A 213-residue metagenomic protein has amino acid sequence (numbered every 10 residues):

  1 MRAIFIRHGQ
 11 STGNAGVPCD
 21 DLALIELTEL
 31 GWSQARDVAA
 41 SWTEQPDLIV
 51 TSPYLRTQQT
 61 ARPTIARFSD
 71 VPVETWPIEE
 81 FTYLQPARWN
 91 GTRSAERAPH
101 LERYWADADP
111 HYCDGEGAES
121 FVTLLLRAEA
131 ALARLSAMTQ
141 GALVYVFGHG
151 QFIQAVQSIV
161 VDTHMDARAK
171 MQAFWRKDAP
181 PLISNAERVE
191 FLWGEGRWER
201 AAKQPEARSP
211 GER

Functional and structural regions predicted by a protein language model:
R2-I6, A142-G148, F152: Beta-strand elements within well-structured catalytic alpha/beta cores of enzymes that handle phosphate/sulfate esters
A3-V73: Active-site-proximal alpha-helix that buttresses catalytic centers in soluble enzyme cores
T12, R56-Q58, F81-T82, F152-Q154: Short, active-site-adjacent cap segments at secondary-structure transitions
E26, I65-E129, P180-P181, A202: Phosphate-handling substructures
W42-Q45, L135-A142: Glycine-rich phosphate-binding loop signature in dinucleotide/nucleotide-binding domains
S52-Y54, I78, V146-Q151, V156: Short, well-ordered beta-to-alpha junction loops that form the rim of enzyme active sites and present histidine/acidic
P63, A155-I159: Active-site signature of alpha/beta-hydrolase-fold catalytic machinery across serine- and Asp/Cys-nucleophile hydrolases
D70, F81-A95, S158-R213: Acidic, low-complexity terminal tails and accessory targeting/binding regions of phosphate-metabolizing enzymes
